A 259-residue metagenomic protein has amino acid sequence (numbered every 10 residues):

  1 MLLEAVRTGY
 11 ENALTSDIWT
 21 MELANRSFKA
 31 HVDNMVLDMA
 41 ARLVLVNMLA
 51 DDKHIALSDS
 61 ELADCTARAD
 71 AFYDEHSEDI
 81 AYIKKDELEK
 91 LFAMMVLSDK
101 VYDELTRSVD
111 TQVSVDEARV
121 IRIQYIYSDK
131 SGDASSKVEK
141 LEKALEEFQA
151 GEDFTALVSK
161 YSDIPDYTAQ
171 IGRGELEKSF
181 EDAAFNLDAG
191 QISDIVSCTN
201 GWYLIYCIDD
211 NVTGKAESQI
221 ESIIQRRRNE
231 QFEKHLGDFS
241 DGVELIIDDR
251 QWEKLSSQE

Functional and structural regions predicted by a protein language model:
M1-I83: N-terminal targeting/tethering segments
Y10, A40, V44, M48-L57 (+13 more regions): Sec/Tat-exported extracytoplasmic proteins
K29, D33, L37-D38, R42 (+4 more regions): Hydrophobic (often cysteine-bearing) scaffold residues that line and stabilize catalytic clefts of nucleotide/cofactor
D59-E61, Y167, S193: A generic structural-conservation signal
A63, V138-E142: Generic alpha-helical structural signal
S77-S136, E175-E259: PPIase-associated folding chaperone regions across multiple families
K143-F180, D209, G214-K215: Peptidyl-prolyl cis-trans isomerase
